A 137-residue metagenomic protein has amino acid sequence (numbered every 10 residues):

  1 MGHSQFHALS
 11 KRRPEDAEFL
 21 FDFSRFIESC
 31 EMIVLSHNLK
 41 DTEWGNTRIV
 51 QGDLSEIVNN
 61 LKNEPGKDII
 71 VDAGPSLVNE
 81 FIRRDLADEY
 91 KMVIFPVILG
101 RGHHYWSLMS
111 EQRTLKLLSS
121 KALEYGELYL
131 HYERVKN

Functional and structural regions predicted by a protein language model:
M1-N137: Enzymes that bind and transform nitrogen-containing heteroaromatic metabolites
